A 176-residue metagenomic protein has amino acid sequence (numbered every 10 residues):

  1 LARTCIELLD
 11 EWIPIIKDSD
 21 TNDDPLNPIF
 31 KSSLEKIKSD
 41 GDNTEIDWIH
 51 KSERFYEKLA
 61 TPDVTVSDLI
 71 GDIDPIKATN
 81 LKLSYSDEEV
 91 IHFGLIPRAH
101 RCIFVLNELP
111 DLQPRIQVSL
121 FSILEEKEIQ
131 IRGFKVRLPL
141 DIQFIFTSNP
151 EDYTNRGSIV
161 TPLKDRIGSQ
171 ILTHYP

Functional and structural regions predicted by a protein language model:
L1-Y175: Conserved ASCE/P-loop NTPase catalytic core
